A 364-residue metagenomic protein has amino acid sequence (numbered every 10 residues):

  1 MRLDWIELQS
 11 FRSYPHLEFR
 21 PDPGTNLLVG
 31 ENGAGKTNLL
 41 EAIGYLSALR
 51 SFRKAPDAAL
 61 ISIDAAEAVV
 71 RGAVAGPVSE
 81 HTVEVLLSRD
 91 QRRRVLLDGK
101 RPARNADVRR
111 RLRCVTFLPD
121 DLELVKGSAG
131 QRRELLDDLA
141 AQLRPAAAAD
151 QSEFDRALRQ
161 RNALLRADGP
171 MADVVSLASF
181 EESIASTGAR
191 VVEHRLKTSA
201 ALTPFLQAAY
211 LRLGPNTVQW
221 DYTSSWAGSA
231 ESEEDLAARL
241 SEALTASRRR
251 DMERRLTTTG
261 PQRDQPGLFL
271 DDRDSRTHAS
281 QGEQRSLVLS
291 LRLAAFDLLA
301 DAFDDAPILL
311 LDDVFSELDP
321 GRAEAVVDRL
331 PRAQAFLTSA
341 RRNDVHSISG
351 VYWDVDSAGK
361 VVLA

Functional and structural regions predicted by a protein language model:
M1-E31, Y45, M171-S186, R190-I308 (+5 more regions): Conserved NTPase motor "head" modules and their coupling/switch loops across ABC/AAA+ ATPases, GTPases, and GHKL ATPases
K36: Conserved lysine of the Walker
S47-Q131, D137-A147, A200, P204-A208 (+2 more regions): Nucleotide-state sensing region of NTPase/ATPase domains
G72, Q334-R341: Structural recognition of the conserved hydrophobic beta-strand(s) that form the central parallel beta-sheet of P-loop
C114-T116, A335, G350-D354: Conserved beta-strand scaffold positions in the cores of enzyme catalytic domains, especially in NTP/NDP-utilizing
E123-L124, G130-M171, V175-A178, E182-A185: Long, charged N-terminal accessory/stalk domains
D312-V314: Walker B catalytic acidic pair
